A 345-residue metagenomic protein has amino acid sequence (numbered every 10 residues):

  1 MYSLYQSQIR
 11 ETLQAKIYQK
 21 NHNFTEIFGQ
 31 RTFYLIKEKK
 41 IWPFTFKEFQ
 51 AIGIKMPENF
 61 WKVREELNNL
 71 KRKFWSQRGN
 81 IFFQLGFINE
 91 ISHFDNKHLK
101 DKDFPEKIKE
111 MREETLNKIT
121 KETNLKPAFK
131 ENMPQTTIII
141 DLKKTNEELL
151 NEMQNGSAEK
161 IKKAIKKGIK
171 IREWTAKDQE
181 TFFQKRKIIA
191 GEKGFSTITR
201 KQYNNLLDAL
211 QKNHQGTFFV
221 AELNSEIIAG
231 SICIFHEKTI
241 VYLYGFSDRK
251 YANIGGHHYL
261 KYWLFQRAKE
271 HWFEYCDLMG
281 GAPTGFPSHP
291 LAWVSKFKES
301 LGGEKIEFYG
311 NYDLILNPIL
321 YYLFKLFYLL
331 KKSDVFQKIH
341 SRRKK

Functional and structural regions predicted by a protein language model:
M1-F44, N124-A252, R267: A conserved beta-strand-loop-helix scaffold within acyl/acetyltransferase catalytic domains
M1-I17, I315-K345: Membrane-proximal basic amphipathic "stem/tether" segments
I41-F46, E90-N96, T284-F286: Short catalytic/ligand-binding loop motif for oxyanion handling, primarily in non-cytosolic enzymes, centered on
I52-K62, K143, G245-I254, A282: A short, internal acetyl-CoA/4′-phosphopantetheine-binding micro-motif in the GNAT/acyltransferase core
V63-K167: Acyl-donor-binding surface of acyltransferase catalytic domains
N69, L206-D208, Q215-N317: Aromatic (often tryptophan-rich) hydrophobic motifs at membrane interfaces
